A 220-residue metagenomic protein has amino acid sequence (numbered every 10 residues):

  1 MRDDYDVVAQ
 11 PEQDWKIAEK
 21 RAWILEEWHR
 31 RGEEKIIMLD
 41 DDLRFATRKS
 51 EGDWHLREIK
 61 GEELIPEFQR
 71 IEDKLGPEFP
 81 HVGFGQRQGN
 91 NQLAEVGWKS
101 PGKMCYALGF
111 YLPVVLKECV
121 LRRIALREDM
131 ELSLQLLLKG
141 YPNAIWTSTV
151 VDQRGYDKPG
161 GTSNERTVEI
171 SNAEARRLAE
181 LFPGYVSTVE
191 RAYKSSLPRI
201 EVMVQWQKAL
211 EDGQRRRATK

Functional and structural regions predicted by a protein language model:
M1-L39, R44-K60: Active-site-proximal specificity loops/subdomain of glycosyltransferases
R2-V8, D73-P80, G140-P142, L181-V186: Structural alpha-beta junctions
Q10-E12, L112, S148: Active-site donor-binding loop signature of nucleotide-sugar glycosyltransferases
W23, P66-R70, A173, R177: Alpha-helical elements of Rossmann-like donor-binding domains used by nucleotide-donor carbohydrate transfer enzymes
K35-D40, P80-G85, N143-T147, S187-V189: A structural signal for short, well-ordered beta-strand segments and their strand-loop junctions that often border
D42, Q88, V150-V151: Conserved beta-strand edge residues that scaffold enzyme active sites
F45-E131, L138: Conserved catalytic core of nucleotide-sugar-dependent glycosyltransferases
I124-L126, M130-K220: C-terminal catalytic/acceptor-binding lobe
